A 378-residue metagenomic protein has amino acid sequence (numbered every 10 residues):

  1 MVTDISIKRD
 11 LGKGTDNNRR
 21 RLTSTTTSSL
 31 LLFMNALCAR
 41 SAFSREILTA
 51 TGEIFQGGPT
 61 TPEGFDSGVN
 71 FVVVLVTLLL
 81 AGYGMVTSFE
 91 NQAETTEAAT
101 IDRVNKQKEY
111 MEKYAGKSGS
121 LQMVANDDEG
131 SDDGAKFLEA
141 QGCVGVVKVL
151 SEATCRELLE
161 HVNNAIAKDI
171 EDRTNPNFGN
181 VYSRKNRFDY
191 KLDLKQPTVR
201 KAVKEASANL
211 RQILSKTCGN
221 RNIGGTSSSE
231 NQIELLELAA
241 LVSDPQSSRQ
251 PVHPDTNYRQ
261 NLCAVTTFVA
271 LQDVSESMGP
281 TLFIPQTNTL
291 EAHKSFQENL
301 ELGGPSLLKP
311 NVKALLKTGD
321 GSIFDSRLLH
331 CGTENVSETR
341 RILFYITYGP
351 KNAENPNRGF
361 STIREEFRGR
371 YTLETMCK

Functional and structural regions predicted by a protein language model:
V2-F137: N-terminal plastid-targeting presequences
G84, F89-N91, T100-A140, V147-V252 (+1 more regions): Non-heme Fe(II)-dependent double-stranded beta-helix
E237-A240, T267-V269, F344-Y348: A structural signal for short, well-ordered beta-strand segments
A239-V242, P254-T256, V269-D273, F283-P285: Short, structured patches in soluble enzyme cores that scaffold and shape functional sites
R249-N257, F283, L329-G332, I346: Histidine-centered catalytic micro-motifs
T256-V265: Acidic, His- and aromatic-enriched active-site or binding-groove loops in soluble protein domains that engage sugars
A264, V274-T333, A353, G369: Double-stranded beta-helix
Q297, G321, L328-K378: Non-heme Fe(II)/2-oxoglutarate
